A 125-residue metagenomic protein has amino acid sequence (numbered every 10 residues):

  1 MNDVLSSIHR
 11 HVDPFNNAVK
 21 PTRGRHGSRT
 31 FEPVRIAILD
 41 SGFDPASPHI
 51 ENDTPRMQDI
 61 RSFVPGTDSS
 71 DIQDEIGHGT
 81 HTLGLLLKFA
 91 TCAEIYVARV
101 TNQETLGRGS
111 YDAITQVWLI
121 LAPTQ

Functional and structural regions predicted by a protein language model:
M1-Y96, D112-Q116, I120-P123: Active-site core segment of subtilase-fold serine proteases
N102: Active-site-proximal loop/turn and secondary-structure-junction residues that shape catalytic pockets, frequently
